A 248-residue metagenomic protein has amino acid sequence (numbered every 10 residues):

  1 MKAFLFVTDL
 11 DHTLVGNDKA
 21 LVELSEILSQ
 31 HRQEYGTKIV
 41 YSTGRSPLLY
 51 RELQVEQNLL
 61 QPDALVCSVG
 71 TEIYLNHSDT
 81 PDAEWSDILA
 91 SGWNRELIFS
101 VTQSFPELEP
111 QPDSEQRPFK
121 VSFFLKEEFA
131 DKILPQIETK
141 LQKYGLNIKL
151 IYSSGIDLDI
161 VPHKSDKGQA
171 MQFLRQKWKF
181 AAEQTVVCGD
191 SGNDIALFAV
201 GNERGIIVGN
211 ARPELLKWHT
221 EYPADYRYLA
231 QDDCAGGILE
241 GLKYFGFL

Functional and structural regions predicted by a protein language model:
M1, L21, V161, G168-L248: Mg2+-dependent phosphoryl-transfer enzymes with acidic/Ser/Thr/Gly-rich catalytic loops
M1-T8, E23, I27-Q30, F180: Non-catalytic pre-domain segments flanking phosphatase-related domains
K2-K19, F198: Asp-based phosphoryl-transfer active-site loop
L10, R45, D190-S191: Active-site metal-binding loops of divalent metal-dependent hydrolases
L14-V15, I39-Y41, Y228-L229: Short catalytic-loop micro-motif centered on adjacent basic/acidic residues
A20-D113, N210: Active-site phosphate-binding/coordination module
F99-V187, S191-G201: Conserved acidic, metal-coordinating active-site core of Asp-based, Mg2+-dependent phosphoryl-transfer enzymes
